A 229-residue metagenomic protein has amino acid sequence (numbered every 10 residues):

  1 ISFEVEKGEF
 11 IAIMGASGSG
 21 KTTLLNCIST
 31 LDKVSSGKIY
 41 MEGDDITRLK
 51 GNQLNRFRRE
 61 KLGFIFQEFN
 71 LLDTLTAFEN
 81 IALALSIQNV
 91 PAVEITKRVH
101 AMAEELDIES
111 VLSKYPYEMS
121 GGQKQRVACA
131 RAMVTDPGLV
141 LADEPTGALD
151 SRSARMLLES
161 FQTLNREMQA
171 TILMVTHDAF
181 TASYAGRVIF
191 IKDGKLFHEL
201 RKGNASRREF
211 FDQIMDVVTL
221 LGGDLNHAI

Functional and structural regions predicted by a protein language model:
I1-R187, I191: ABC family nucleotide-binding domain
K195-L220: Conserved beta-strand-loop-alpha-helix hinge in the C-terminal portion of ABC ATPase nucleotide-binding domains
